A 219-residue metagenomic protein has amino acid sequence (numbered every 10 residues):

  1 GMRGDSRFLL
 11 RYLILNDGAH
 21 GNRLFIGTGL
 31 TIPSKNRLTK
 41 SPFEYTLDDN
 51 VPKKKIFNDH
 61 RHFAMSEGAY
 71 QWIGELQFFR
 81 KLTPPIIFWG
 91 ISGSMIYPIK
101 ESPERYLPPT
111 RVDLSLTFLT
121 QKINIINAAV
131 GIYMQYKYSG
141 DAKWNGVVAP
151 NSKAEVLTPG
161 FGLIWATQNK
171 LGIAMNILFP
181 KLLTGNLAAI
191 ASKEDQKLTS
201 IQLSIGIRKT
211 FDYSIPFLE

Functional and structural regions predicted by a protein language model:
G1-L107: Outer-membrane pore/translocation modules
E101-E219: Outer membrane beta-barrel transmembrane domains
